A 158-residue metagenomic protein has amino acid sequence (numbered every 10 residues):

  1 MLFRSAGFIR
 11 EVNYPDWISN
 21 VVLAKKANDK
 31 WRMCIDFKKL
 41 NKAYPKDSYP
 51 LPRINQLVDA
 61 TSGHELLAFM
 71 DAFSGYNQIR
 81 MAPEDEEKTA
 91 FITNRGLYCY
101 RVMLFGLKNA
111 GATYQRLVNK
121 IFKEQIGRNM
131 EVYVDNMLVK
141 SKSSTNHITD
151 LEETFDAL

Functional and structural regions predicted by a protein language model:
M1-L158: Retroelement reverse transcriptase polymerase core
